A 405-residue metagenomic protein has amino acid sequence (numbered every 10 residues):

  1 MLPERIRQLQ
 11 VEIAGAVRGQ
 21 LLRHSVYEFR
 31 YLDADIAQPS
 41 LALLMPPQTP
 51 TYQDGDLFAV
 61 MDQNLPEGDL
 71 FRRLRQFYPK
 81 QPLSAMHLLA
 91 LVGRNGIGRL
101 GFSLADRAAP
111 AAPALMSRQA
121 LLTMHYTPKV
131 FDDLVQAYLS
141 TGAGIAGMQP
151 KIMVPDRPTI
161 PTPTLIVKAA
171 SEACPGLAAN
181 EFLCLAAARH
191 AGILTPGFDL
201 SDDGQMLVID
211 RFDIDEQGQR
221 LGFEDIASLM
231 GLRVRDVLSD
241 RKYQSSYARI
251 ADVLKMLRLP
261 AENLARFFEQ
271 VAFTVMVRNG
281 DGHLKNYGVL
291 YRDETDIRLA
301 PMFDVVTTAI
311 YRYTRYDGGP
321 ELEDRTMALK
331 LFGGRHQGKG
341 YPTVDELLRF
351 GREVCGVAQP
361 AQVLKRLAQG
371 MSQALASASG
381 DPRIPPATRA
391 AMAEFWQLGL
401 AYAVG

Functional and structural regions predicted by a protein language model:
M1-L284, G288-G405: Phosphate/dinucleotide-binding and metal-coordinating scaffold of catalytic cores in nucleotide-dependent enzymes
